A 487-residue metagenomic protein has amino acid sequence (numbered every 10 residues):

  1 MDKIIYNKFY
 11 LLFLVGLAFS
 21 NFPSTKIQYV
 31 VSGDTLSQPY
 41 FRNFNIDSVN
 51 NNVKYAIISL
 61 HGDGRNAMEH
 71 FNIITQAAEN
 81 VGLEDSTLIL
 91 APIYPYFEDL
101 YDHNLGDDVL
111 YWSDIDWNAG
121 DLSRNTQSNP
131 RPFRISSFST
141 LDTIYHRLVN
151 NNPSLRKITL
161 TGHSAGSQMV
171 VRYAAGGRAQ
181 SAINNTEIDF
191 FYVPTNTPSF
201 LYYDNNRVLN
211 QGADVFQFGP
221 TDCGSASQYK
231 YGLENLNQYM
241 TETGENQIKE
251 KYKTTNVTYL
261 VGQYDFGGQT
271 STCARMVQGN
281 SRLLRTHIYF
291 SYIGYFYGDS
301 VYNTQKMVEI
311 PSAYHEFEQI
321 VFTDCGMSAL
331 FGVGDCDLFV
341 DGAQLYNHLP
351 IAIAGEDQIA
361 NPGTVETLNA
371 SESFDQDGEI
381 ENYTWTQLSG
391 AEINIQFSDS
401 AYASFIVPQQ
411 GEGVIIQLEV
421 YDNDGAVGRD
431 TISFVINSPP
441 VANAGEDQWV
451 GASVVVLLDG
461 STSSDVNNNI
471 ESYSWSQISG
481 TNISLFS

Functional and structural regions predicted by a protein language model:
N21-A56, G64, M68-L88, D121-N129 (+9 more regions): A domain-start/cap signature at the N-terminus of enzymes
Y111-N152: Alpha/beta-hydrolase active-site loop
T186-R282, T286-H287, S291-Y295: The feature captures the conserved acid-bearing segment of alpha/beta-hydrolase catalytic domains
L260, A274, Y292-Y346: C-terminal catalytic histidine-bearing segment of alpha/beta-hydrolase fold enzymes
N347-I351, P440-V441: Proline-centered linker/hinge motifs at extracellular inter-domain junctions
N369-D377, L388, D459-N467, I478: Acidic, Ser/Thr
T384-F405, S474-S487: Surface-exposed, flexible coil segments in extracellular/virion-facing regions
Y421-A426: Short, solvent-exposed loop/turn segments at the edges of extracellular beta-sandwich modules
